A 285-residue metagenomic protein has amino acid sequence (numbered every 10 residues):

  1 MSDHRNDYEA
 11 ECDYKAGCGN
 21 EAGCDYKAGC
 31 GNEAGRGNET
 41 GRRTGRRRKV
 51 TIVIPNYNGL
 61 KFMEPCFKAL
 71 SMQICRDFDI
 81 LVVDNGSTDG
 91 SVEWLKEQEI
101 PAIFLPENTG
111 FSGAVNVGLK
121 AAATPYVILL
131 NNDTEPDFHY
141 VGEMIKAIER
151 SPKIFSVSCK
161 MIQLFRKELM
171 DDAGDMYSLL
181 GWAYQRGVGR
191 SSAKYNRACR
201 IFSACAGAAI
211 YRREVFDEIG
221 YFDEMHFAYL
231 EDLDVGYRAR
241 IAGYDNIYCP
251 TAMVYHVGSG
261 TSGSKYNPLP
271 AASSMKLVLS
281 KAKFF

Functional and structural regions predicted by a protein language model:
K68-D77: Short, acidic, metal-binding catalytic loop of nucleotide-sugar glycosyltransferases
A69, D84-V92, E107: A conserved acidic beta->alpha catalytic loop
L105-A122, N132, E143: Glycine-rich, basic loop-to-helix element that forms the pyrophosphate-binding segment of sugar-nucleotide handling
V127: Short aromatic/hydrophobic "clamp" motif used to bind/position activated sugar donors
T134-S178: Conserved donor NDP-sugar-binding/catalytic core segment of glycosyltransferases
S178-I201: Short, flexible, basic/aromatic active-site loop/helix in glycosyltransferases
F202-M253: A short, conserved alpha-helix in the catalytic core of glycosyltransferases
N246-F285: Active-site-adjacent helix/loop segment of glycosyltransferases that harbors family-specific signature motifs
